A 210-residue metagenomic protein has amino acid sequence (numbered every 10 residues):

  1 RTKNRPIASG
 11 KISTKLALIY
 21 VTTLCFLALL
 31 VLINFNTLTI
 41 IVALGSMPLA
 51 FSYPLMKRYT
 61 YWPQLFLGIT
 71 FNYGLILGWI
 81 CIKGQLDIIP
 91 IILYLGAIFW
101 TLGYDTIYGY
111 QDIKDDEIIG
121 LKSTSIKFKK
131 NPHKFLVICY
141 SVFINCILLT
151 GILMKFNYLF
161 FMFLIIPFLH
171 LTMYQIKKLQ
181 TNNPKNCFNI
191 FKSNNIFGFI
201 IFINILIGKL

Functional and structural regions predicted by a protein language model:
R1-A43, F99, I118-F161, I165: Multi-pass membrane catalytic core of lipid/isoprenoid biosynthesis enzymes
R5-I92, L149, L171-Q180, I196: Intramembrane alpha-helical segments
T37-L38, Y59, G84-I88, Y110 (+4 more regions): Membrane-interface elements of multi-pass transporters and channels
I89-L95, Q111, S125: Anionic-ligand binding region
L93-Y104: Faces of alpha-helical transmembrane segments in polytopic inner-membrane proteins
L102-L121: Membrane-embedded alpha-helices of multi-pass transport/permease systems
N145, L149-L210: Extended hydrophobic alpha-helices typical of membrane-associated regions
